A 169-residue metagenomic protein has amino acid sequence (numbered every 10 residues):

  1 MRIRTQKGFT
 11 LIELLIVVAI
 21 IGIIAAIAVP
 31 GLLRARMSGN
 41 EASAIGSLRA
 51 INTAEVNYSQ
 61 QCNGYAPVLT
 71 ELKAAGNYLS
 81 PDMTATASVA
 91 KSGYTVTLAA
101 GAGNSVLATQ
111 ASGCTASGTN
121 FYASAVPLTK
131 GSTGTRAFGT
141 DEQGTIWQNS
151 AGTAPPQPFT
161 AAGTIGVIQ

Functional and structural regions predicted by a protein language model:
M1-L11: N-terminal leader/signal peptides at the extreme start of proteins
L15-G31: Alpha-helical hydrophobic helix detector
V18, I45, N52: Conserved catalytic core of two-component sensor histidine kinases
V29, R34, T70-A74: Phosphate-coordinating loops and pocket residues in cytosolic domains that bind phosphorylated ligands
G31-L48: Aliphatic-rich helix starts adjacent to a transmembrane/signal segment
T53-R136, T140-Q143, S150, A161-Q169: Extracellular/periplasmic head regions of type IV pilus-like filament subunits
T153-P156: A short acidic/small-residue loop/turn micro-motif
